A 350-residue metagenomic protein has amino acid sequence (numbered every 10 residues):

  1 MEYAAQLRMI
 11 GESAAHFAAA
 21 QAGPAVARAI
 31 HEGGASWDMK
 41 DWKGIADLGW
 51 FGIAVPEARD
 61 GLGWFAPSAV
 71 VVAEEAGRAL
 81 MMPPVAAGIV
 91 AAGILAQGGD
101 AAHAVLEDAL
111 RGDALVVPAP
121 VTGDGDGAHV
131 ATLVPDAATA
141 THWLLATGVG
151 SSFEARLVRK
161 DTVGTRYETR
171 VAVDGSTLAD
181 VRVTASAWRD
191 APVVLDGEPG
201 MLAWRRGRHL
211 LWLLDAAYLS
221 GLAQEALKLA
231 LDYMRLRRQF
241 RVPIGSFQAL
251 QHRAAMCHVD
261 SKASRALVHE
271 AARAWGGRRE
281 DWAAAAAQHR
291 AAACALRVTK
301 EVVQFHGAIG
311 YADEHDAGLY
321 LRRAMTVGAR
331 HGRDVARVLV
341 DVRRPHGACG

Functional and structural regions predicted by a protein language model:
M1-A79, G112, D126-G127, G207-G350: Alpha-helical interface subdomain recognition
E2, G93, H103-Q224, K228: FAD-binding core of flavoproteins
A20, Q97, D108-A109: Amphipathic alpha-helical regulatory segments at dimerization interfaces that relay allosteric signals between sensory
G23, P56, P84, R159 (+1 more regions): Generic structural signal for alpha-helix starts
P24, P67, P83, P118-P120 (+5 more regions): Proline-rich intrinsically disordered, low-complexity coils
A27, V85, D100, V105-L106 (+11 more regions): Homeobox/homeodomain signature
P83-D100: N-terminal glycine-rich flavin-associated loop
